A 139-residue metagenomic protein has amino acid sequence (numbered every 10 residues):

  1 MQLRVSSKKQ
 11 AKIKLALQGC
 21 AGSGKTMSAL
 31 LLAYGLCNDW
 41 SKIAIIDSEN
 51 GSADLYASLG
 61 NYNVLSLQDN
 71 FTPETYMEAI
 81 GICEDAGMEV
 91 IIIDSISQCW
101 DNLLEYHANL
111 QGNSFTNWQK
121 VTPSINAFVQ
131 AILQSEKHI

Functional and structural regions predicted by a protein language model:
M1, Y76, S124-F128: Amphipathic coiled-coil/heptad-repeat helices and related helical stalk/stem segments that mediate oligomerization
Q2-V90, S97-Q98: Conserved P-loop
V90-I139: P-loop NTPase motor core
